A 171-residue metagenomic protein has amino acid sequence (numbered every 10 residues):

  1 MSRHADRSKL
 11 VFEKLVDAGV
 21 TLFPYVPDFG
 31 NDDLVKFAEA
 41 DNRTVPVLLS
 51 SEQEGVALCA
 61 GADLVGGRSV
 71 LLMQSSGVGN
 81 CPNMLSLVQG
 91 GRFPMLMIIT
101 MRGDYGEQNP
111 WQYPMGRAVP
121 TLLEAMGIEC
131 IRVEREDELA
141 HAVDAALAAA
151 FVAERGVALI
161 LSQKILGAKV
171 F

Functional and structural regions predicted by a protein language model:
M1-F171: Thiamine diphosphate
